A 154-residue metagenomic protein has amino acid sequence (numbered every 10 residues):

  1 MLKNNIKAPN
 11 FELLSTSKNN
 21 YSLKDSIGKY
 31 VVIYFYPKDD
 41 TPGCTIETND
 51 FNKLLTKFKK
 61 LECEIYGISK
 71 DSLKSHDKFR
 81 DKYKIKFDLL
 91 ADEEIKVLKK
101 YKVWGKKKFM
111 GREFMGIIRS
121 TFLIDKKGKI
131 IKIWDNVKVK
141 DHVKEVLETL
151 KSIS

Functional and structural regions predicted by a protein language model:
M1-S154: Chalcogenol-based redox active-site neighborhoods
